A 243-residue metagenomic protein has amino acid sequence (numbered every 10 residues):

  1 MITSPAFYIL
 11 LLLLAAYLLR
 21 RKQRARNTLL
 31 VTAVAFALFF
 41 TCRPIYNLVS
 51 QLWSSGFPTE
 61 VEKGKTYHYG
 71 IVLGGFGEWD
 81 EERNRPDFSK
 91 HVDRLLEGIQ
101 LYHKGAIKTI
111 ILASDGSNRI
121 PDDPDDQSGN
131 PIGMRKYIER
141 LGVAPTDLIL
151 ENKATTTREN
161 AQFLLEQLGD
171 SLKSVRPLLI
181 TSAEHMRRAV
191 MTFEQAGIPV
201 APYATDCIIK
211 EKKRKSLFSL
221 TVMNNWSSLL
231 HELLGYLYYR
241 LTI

Functional and structural regions predicted by a protein language model:
M1-L19: Membrane-embedded alpha-helical segments of integral membrane proteins
S4-Y8, R24-L29: Short, aromatic-rich membrane-interface segments at the entry and exit of alpha-helical transmembrane domains
A6-Y8, L12, P199, M223 (+1 more regions): Alpha-helical transmembrane anchor segments
A15-R24, T41-R43: Structural signal for the C-terminal ends of transmembrane alpha-helices and the immediately following loop
T28-R43: Hydrophobic membrane-insertion alpha-helices, especially the h-region of bacterial N-terminal signal peptides
C42-L220: A structural signal for short, hydrophobic/glycine-enriched beta-strand patches
T221-I243: Structured C-terminal subdomain patch of bacterial secreted/periplasmic proteins
